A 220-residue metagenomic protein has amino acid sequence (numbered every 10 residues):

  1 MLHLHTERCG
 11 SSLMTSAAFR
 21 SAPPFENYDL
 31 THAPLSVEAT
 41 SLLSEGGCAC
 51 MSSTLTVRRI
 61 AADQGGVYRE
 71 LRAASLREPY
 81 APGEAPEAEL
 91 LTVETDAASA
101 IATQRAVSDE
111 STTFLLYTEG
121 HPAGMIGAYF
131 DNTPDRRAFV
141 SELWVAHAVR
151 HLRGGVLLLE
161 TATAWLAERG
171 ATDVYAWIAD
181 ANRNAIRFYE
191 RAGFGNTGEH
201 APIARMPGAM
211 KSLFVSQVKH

Functional and structural regions predicted by a protein language model:
M1-M14, A18, N27: Extreme N-terminal basic, low-complexity initiation segments that serve as generic localization/processing leaders
F19-R20, F25-D63, E70, A74 (+3 more regions): Conserved N-terminal entry element of GNAT/NAT acetyltransferase domains
Y28, T172-Y175, A179-I186, R191-H220: C-terminal "cap" of GNAT-fold acetyltransferases
A62-A148, L159-T161, W165, E199-P202 (+1 more regions): Acetyl-CoA-dependent GNAT
H121, E142, A146-E160, A167-R169 (+2 more regions): Conserved glycine-rich acetyl-CoA-binding loop
